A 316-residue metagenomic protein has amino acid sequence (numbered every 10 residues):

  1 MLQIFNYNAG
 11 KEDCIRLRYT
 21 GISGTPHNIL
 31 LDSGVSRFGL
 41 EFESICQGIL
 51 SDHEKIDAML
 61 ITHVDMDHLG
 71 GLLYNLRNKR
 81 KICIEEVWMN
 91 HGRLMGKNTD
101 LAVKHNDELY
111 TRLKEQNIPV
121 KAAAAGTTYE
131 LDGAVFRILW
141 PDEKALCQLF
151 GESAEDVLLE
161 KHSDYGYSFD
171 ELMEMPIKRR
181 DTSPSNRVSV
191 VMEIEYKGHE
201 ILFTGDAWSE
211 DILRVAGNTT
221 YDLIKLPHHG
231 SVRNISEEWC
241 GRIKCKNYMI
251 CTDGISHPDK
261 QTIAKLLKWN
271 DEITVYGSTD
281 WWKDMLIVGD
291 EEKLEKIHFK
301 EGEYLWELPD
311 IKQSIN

Functional and structural regions predicted by a protein language model:
M1-D52, P184-W208: Conserved beta-strand hairpin/beta-sheet module of binuclear metal-dependent hydrolase folds, prominently
M1-Q3, G10-D13, N218, R242 (+1 more regions): C-terminal regulatory/interaction regions
F5-Y7, I29, L60, W88 (+4 more regions): Hydrophobic/aromatic beta-strand patches that form the interior of the parallel beta-sheet core in alpha/beta enzyme
N8, F203, E210-A264: Extended hydrophobic/aromatic segments used for targeting, binding, or gating
K11, R37, V64-L69, L94-K97 (+6 more regions): Active-site environment of divalent metal-dependent phosphoester hydrolases
P26-H27, L40-M89, G217-R233, R242-M249: Active-site metal-binding motif and surrounding structural segment of the metallo-beta-lactamase
S36, E171-M175, R180, I194 (+1 more regions): Metallo-beta-lactamase
N78-E200, I273, D290-N316: Flexible, acidic/histidine-containing loops and adjacent segments that form or flank the divalent-metal
